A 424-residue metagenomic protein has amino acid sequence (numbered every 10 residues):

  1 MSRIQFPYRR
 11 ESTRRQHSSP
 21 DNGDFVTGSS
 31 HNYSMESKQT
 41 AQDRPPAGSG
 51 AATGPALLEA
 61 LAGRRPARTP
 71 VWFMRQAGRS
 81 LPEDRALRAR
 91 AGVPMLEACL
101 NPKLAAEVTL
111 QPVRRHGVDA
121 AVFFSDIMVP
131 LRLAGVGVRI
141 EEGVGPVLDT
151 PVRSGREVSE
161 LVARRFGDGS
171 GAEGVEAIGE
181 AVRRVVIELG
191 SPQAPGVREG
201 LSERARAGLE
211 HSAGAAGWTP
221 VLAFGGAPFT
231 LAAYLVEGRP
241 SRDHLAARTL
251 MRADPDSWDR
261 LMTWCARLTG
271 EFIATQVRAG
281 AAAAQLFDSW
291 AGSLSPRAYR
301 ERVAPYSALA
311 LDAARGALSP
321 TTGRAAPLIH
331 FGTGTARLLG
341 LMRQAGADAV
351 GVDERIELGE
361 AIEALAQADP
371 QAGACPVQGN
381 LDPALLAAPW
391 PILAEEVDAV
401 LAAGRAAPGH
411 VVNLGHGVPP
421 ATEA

Functional and structural regions predicted by a protein language model:
S2-R3, R9-R15, S19, S29: Low-acidity, Ser/Thr- and Arg-rich intrinsically disordered low-complexity segments
R3-F6, E11, Q39-Q42, Q193 (+1 more regions): Charged/polar low-complexity intrinsically disordered segments
F6-Y8, F25, Y33: Aromatic (phenylalanine/tyrosine) cluster motif
T27, M35-L133, V138, G200-R204 (+3 more regions): N-terminal basic, low-complexity leaders that serve as flexible interaction/assembly modules and, when applicable, as
R65-E97, I127, L133-E157, W218-D259 (+2 more regions): N-terminal small/glycine-rich loop or linker at the start of catalytic domains across soluble metabolic enzymes
G143-G190: A gly/proline- and charged-residue-enriched helix-loop-helix capping module
E176-A424: Active-site loop segments of alpha/beta catalytic cores
